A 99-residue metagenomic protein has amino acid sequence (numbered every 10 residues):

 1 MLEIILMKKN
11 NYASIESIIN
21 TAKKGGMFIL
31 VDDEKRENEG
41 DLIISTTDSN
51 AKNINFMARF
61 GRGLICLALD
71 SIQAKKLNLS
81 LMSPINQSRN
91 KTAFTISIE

Functional and structural regions predicted by a protein language model:
L2-E99: Catalytic domains of riboflavin
